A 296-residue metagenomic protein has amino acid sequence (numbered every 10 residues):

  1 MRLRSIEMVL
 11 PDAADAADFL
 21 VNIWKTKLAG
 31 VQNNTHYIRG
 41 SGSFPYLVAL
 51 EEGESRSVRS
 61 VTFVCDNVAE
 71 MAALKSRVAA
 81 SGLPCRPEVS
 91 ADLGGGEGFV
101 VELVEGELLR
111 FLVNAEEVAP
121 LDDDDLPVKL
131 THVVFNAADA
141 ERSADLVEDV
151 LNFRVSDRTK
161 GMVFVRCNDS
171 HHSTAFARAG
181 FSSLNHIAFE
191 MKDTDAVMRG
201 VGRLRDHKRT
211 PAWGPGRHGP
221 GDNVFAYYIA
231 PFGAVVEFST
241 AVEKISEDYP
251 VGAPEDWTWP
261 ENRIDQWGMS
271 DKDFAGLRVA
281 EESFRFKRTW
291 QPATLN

Functional and structural regions predicted by a protein language model:
M1-A14, V58-F63, N114-E141, R154 (+4 more regions): N-terminal beta-strand motif that seeds the catalytic metal site of vicinal oxygen chelate
M1-S76, S81, G276, E281-L295: The feature marks the first
R2-P11, G53-R77, E97-E102, K129-A138 (+2 more regions): Vicinal oxygen chelate
R2-P45, S90-G95, F135-S173, A177: Core segments of cupin and vicinal oxygen chelate
A16-V21, V78, G106, S143-E148 (+3 more regions): Conserved active-site tyrosine of GNAT-family acetyltransferases
D18, V48, M71-A73, A175 (+3 more regions): Short acidic, gly/pro-rich beta-turn/loop elements at beta-sheet edges and active-site/ligand-binding grooves
K25-R59, V101, E107-A115, S156-N185 (+2 more regions): Conserved short beta-strand elements that form part of the metal-binding/catalytic scaffold of enzyme active sites
A79-L126, V163-F164, R209-N296: Vicinal oxygen chelate
